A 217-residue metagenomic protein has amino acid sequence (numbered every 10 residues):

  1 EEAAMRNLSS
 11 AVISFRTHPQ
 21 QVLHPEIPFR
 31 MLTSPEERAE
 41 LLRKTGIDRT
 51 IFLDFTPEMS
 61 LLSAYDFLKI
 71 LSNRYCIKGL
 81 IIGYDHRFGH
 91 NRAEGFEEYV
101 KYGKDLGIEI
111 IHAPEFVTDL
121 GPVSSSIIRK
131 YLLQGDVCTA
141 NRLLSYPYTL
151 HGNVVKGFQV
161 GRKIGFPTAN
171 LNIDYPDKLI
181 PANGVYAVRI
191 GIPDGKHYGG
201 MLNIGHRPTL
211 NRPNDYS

Functional and structural regions predicted by a protein language model:
E2-R74: Core alpha/beta nucleotide-donor-binding catalytic domains of modification enzymes
R6-L8, I47, I108, Y146 (+1 more regions): Short glycine/serine/threonine/alanine-rich loop segments
N7, K104-L106, T118-L120, D177-K178 (+1 more regions): Short, glycine- and charge-enriched coil/turn segments that flank and shape catalytic ligand pockets
R49-I51, L106-I111, V188, G199: Residue-level detection of beta-strand scaffold positions
D54, Y84, P114, I204-H206: Short secondary-structure boundary segments
L61-P167: Classical nucleotidyltransferase
G157-S217: Phosphate/ribose-recognition catalytic cores of enzymes acting on nucleotide-derived substrates
